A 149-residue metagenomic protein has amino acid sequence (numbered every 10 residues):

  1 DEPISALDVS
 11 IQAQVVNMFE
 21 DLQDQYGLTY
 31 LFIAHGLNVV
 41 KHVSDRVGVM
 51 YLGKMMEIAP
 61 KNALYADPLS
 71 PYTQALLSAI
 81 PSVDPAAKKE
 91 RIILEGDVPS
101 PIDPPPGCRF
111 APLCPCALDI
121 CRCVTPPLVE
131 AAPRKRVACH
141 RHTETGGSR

Functional and structural regions predicted by a protein language model:
E2-L7, I11-K89: P-loop NTP-binding/switch modules centered on Walker-like glycine-rich loops
P60-R149: Short catalytic/signature loops enriched in Gly
